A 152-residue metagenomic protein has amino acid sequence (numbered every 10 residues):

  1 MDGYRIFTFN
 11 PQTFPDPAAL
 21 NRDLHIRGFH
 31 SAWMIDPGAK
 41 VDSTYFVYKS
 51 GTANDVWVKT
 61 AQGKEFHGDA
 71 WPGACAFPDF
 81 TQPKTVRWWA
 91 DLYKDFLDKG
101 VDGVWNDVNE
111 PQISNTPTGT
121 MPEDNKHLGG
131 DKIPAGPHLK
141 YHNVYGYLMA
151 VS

Functional and structural regions predicted by a protein language model:
M1-S152: Catalytic-domain carbohydrate-binding cleft regions of carbohydrate-active enzymes
